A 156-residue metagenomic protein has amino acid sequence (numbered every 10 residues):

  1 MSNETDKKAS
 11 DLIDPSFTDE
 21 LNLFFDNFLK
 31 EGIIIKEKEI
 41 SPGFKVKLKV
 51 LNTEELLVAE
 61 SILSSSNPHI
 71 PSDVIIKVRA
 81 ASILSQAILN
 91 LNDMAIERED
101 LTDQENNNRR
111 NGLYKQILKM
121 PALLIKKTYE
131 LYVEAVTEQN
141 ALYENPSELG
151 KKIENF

Functional and structural regions predicted by a protein language model:
S2-P15, G32-I35, F44, K49-F156: Short, surface-exposed, charged amphipathic helix/loop patches that serve as local interaction elements
S16-E39: Short acidic, Pro/Gly- and aromatic-enriched capping/linker segments at domain boundaries
